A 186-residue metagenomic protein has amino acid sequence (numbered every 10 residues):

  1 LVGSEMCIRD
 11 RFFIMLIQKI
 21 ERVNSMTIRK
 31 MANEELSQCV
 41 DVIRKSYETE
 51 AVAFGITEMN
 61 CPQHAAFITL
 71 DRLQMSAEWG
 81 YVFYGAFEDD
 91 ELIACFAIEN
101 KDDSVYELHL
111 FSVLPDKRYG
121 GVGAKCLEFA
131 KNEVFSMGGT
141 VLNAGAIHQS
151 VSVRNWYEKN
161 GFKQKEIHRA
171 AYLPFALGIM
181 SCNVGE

Functional and structural regions predicted by a protein language model:
L1-I8: Short, small-residue-biased leader/transition segments that mark boundaries at the very start of proteins
T27-D41, T49-V52: A short beta-loop-alpha structural element at the N-terminal edge of CoA-dependent acyl/N-acetyltransferase catalytic
R44-R72: Conserved GNAT-fold acetyl-CoA-binding loop/helix
G85, E91-E99, E107, S112: Conserved beta-strand in the GNAT
N100-H109, R118, L173-A176: A conserved beta-turn-beta hairpin within the catalytic core of GNAT-like acetyltransferases that forms part
V113, Y119-N132, K159: Conserved acetyl-CoA-binding loop-helix of GNAT-fold acetyltransferases
V134-A146: Conserved GNAT acetyl-CoA-binding A-motif
A144-R154, A170-A176: Conserved beta-strand-loop-alpha-helix junction that forms the acyl-donor binding cleft
